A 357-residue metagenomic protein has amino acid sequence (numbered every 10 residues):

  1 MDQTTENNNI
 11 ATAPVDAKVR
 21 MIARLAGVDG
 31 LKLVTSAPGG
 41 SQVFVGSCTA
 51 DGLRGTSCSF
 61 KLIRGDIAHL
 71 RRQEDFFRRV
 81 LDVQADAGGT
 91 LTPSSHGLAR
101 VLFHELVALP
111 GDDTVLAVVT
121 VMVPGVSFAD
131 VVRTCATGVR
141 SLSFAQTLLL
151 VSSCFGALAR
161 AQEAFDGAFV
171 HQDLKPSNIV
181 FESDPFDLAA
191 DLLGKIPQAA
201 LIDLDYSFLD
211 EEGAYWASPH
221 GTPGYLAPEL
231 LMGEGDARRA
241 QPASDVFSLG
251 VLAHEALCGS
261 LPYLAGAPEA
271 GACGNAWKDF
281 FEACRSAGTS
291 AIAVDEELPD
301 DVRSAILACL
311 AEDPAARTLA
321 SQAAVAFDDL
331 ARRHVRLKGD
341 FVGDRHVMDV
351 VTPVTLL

Functional and structural regions predicted by a protein language model:
G46-D82: ATP-binding glycine-rich loop module of kinase domains
R100-L116: Short beta-strand micro-motifs within the conserved protein kinase catalytic domain, predominantly in the N-lobe
D113-S127: Conserved short submotifs of the Hanks-type protein kinase catalytic core that shape the nucleotide-binding pocket
Q162-E182, D191: Catalytic-loop of the protein kinase fold
W216-G233: Conserved activation segment of eukaryotic-like protein kinases, specifically the C-terminal portion of the activation
V335-L357: Regulatory extensions appended to serine/threonine kinase catalytic cores
